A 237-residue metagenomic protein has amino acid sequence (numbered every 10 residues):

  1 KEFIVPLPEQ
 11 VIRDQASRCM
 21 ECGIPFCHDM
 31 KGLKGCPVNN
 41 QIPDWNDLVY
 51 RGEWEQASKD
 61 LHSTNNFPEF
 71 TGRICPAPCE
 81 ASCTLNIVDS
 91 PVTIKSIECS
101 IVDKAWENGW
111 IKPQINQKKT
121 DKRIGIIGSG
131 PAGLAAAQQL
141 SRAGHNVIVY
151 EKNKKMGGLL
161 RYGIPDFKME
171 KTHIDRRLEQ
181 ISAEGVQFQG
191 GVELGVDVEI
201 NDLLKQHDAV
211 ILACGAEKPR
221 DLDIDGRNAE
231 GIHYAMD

Functional and structural regions predicted by a protein language model:
K1-R123, K171, V210-M236: Ferredoxin-type iron-sulfur electron-transfer modules and their immediate structural context
Q56, K118-K119, R123-I127, D175-I224: Feature captures the FAD/FMN-dependent oxidoreductase FAD-binding
N66, G130-A132, K155: Residue-level detector of alpha-helix initiation sites
D103, Q138, R142, D237: Short, well-ordered alpha-helices that flank and scaffold nucleotide-derived cofactor binding pockets
R123-I148: N-terminal Rossmann-like FAD-binding beta1-loop-alpha1 element of flavoenzymes
Q138-Q139, R161-Y162, L222-G226: Short amphipathic alpha-helical segments
N146-V149, N153-G190: Rossmann-like dinucleotide-binding cores of NAD(P)H-dependent redox enzymes
Y162-D166, L204-D208, G226-N228: Short low-complexity, flexible loop/linker segments enriched in glycine and/or proline with clustered acidic
